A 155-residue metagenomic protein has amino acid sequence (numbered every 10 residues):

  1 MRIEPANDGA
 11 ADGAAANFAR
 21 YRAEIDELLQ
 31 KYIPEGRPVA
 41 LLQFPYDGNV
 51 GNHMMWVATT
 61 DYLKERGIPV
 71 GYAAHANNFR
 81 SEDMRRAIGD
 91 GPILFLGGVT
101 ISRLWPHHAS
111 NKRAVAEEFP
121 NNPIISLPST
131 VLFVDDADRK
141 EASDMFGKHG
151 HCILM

Functional and structural regions predicted by a protein language model:
R2-H151: Aromatic- and Gly/Pro-rich donor/ligand-binding loops that form nucleotide- or phosphate-bearing donor binding pockets
